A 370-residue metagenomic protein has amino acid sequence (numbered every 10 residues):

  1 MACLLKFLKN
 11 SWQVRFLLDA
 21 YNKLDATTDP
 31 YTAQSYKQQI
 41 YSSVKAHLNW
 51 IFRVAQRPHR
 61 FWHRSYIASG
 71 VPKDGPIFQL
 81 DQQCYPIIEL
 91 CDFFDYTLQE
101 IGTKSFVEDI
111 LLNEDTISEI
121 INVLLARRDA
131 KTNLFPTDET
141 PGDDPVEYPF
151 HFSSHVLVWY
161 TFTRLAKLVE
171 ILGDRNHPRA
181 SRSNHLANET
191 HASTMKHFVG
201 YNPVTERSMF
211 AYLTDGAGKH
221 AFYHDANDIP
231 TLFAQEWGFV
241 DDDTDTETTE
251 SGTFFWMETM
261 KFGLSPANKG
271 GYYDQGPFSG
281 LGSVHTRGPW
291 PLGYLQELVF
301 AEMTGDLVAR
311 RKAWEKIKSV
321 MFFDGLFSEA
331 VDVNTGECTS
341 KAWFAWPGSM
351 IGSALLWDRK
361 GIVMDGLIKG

Functional and structural regions predicted by a protein language model:
M1, Q39-W62, D95, L111-N133 (+3 more regions): Long, well-ordered core segments of solenoidal/helical folds
C3-R128, H155, F344-R359: Aromatic-rich carbohydrate-recognition surfaces in CAZymes
F7-L8, V71, E119, D129-A130 (+3 more regions): Extended ligand-binding clefts on enzyme/binding-domain cores
L17, L90, F162-L165, A301: The core hydrophobic/aromatic register in alpha-helical repeat solenoids, strongest for pentatricopeptide repeats
A20-K45, F94-S118, V169-N188, G238-M257 (+2 more regions): Structural helix-adjacent loops and short alpha-helical linkers that scaffold large soluble proteins
W62-F78, K131-F150, Y212-A217, A330-G336: Acidic/His metal-coordination segments adjacent to aromatic residues that form catalytic metal sites in metalloenzymes
I77-Q79, P86, L90, A221-D242 (+1 more regions): C-terminal capping/lid segments that line or modulate ligand- or cofactor-binding pockets
V123-L125, R164-L168: Long, well-ordered alpha-helical segments
